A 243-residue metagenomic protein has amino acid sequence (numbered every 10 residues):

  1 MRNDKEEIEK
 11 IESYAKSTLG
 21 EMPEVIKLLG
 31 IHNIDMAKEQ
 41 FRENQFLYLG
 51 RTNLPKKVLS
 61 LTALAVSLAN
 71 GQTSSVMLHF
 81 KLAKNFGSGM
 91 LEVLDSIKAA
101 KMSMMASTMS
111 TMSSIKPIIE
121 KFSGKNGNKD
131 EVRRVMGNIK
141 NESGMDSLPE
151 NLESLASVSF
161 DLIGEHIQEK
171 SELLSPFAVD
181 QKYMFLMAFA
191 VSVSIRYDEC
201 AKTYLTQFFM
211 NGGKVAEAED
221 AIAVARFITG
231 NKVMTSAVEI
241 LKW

Functional and structural regions predicted by a protein language model:
M1-W243: Hydrophobic alpha-helical segments
